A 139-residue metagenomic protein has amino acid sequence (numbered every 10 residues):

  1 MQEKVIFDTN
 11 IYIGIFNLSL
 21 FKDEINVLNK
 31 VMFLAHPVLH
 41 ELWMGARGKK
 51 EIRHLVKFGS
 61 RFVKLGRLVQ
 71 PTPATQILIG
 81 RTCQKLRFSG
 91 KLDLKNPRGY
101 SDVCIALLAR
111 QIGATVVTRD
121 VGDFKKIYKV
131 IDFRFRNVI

Functional and structural regions predicted by a protein language model:
M1-V38, M44-S60: Short, well-structured N-terminal submotif of metal-dependent ribonuclease cores
Q2-K4, A106, R110-I139: Acidic, PIN/NYN-like endoribonuclease modules and their adjacent C-terminal/linker elements
F7-D8, L34-A35, P97-G99, D120 (+1 more regions): Histidine- and aromatic-rich ligand-binding microenvironments
I11, V38, T75, I105 (+1 more regions): Alpha-helix capping/helix-boundary segments
G14, M44, I77, K125-K126: Alpha-helical elements of the RecA-like P-loop NTPase motor core of helicases
L18-S19, G45, T82, I127-I131: Residue-level signal for well-ordered alpha-helical positions
V38-L86: Active-site-proximal, substrate-binding regions of enzyme catalytic domains and RNA-binding/basic surfaces
L68-T115, R119: Active-site neighborhoods of divalent-metal-dependent phosphate/nucleic-acid chemistry enzymes
